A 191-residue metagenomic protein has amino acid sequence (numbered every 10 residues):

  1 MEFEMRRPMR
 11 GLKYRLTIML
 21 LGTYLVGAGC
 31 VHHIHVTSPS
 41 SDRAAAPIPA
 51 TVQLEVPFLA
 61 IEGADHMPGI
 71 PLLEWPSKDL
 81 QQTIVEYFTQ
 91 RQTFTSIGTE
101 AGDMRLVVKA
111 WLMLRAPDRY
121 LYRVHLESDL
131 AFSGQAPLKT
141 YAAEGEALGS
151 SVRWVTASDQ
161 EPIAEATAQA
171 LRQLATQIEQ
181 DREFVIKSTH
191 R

Functional and structural regions predicted by a protein language model:
M1-L12: N-terminal secretory signal peptides that target proteins for export/translocation
K13, L20, A44, S96-G98 (+1 more regions): Generic marker of residues within folded, mature protein domains
T17-A28: Bacterial N-terminal signal peptides
G29-Q82, Q180-R191: A structural "domain/chain start" motif
V31-P39, R91-E161: Surface-exposed short loop/turn segments
P71-Q82, A157, E161-Q169: Soluble non-cytosolic domains of exported or imported proteins
S77, Q81-T89, A175: Generic solvent-exposed, charged/amphipathic alpha-helical segments that serve as macromolecular interface scaffolds
D159-R191: Compositionally biased, intrinsically disordered linkers/stalks adjacent to structured regions
